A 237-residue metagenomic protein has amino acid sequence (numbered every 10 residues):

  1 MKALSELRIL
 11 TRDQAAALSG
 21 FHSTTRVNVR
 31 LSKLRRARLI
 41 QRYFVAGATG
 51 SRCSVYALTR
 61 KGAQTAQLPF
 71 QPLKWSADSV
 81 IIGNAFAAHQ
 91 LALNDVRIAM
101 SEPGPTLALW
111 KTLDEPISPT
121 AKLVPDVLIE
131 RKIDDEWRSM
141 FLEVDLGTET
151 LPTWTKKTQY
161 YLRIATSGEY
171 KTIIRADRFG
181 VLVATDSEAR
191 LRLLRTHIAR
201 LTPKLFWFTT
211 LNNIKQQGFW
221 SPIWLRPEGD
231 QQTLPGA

Functional and structural regions predicted by a protein language model:
M1-A3, R12, T148-K156, T166-A237: Non-catalytic C-terminal interaction segments of nucleic acid-processing enzymes
M1-V80: Nuclease-adjacent, charged terminal/linker segments that flank catalytic cores
A3, L7, S19-H22, N84 (+3 more regions): Conserved aromatic-histidine-acidic binding/catalytic patches
L7-T11, A63, E115, G147 (+1 more regions): Short, solvent-exposed loop/turn segments at secondary-structure junctions
R8, R38, G104, G168-E169: Structural motif
Y43-V45, N84-A88, R97-M140, L146-Y160: Active-site metal-binding core of divalent-cation-utilizing nuclease and nuclease-like domains
A77-L93: A short, highly charged nucleic-acid-interacting micro-segment common to nuclease and nuclease-linked defense proteins
N94-M100, I164-S167: Metal-dependent nuclease catalytic cores in nucleic-acid-processing enzymes, especially RNase H-like/related
